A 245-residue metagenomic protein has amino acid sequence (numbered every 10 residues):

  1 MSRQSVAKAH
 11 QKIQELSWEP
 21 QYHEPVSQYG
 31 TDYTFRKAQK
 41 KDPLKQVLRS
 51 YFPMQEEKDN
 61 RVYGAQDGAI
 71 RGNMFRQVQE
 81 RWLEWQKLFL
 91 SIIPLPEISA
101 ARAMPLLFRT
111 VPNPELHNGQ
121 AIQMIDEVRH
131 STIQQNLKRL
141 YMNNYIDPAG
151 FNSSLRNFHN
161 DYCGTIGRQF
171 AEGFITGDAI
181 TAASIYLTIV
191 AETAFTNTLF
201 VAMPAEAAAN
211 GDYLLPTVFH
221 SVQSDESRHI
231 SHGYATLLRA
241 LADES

Functional and structural regions predicted by a protein language model:
M1-E115, N143-A182, L241-S245: Terminal targeting/low-complexity segments that flank the catalytic cores of oxidoreductases
I93-P96, Q123, T188, V222 (+1 more regions): Amphipathic alpha-helix face/heptad-repeat signature
P96-A103, H130, I166, F195-A202 (+2 more regions): Amphipathic, well-ordered alpha-helical segments in soluble domains
M104-F108, M203-P204, F219-H220, L238: Amphipathic alpha-helical segments within well-ordered protein domains
H117-Y145: Internal, hydrophobic cores of structured domains that mediate oligomerization or house catalytic pockets within large
R129, L140, I146-S224: Active-site-proximal alpha-helical scaffolds that flank and shape metal-associated catalytic sites
G211-S245: Active-site/pore-lining binding-face segments in mid-to-C-terminal subdomains
